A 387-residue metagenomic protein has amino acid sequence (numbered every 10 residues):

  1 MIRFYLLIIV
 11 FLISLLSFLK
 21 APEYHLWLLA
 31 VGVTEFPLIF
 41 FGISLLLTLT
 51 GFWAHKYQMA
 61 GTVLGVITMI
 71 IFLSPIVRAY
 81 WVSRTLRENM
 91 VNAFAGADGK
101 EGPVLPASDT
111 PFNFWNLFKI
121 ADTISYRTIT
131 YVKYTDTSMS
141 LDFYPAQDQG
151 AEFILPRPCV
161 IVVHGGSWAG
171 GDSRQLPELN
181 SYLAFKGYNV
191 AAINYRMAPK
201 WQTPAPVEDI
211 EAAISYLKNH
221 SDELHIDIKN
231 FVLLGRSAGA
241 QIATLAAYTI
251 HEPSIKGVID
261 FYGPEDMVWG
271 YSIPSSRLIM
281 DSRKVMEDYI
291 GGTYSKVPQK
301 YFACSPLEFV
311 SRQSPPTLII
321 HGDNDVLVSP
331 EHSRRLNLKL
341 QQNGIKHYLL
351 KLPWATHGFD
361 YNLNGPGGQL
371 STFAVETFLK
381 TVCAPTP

Functional and structural regions predicted by a protein language model:
I2, V10, S14-L26, I320 (+1 more regions): C-terminal catalytic histidine-bearing segment of alpha/beta-hydrolase fold enzymes
S17-G42, E101-F153: N-terminal cap/lid segment of alpha/beta-hydrolase-fold proteins
A93-T110, T244-Q299: Hydrolase active-site cap/lid region
I154-G166: Short beta-strand element of the alpha/beta-hydrolase
L155, K218-L233: Gly/Ser-rich "nucleophile elbow"/oxyanion-hole loop immediately N-terminal to the catalytic nucleophile in hydrolases
R174-A191: Short amphipathic alpha-helix adjacent to the substrate-entry channel of hydrolases
Q202-D222: Alpha/beta-hydrolase active-site loop
Q313, I319-H321, D325: Short beta-strand/loop motif that positions the catalytic acidic residue of the alpha/beta-hydrolase fold
